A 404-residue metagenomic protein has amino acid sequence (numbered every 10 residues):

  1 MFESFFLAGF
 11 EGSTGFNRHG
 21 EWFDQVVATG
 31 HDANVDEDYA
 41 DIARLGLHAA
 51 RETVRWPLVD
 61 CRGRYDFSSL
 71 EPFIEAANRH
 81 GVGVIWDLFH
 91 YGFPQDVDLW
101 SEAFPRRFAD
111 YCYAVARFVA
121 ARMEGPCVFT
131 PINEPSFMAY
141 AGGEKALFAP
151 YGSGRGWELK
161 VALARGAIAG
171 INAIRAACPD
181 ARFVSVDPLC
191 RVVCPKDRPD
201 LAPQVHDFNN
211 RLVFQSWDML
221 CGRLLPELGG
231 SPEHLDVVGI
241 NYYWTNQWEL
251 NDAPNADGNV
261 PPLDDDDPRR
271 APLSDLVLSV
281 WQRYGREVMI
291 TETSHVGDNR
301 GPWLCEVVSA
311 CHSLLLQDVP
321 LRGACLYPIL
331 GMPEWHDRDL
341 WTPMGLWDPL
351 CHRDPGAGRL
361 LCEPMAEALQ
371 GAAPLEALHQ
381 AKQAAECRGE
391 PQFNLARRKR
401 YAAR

Functional and structural regions predicted by a protein language model:
M1-A33, Y39, A43-L45, D60-R404: Non-catalytic scaffold segments within catalytic domains of secreted glycoside hydrolases
